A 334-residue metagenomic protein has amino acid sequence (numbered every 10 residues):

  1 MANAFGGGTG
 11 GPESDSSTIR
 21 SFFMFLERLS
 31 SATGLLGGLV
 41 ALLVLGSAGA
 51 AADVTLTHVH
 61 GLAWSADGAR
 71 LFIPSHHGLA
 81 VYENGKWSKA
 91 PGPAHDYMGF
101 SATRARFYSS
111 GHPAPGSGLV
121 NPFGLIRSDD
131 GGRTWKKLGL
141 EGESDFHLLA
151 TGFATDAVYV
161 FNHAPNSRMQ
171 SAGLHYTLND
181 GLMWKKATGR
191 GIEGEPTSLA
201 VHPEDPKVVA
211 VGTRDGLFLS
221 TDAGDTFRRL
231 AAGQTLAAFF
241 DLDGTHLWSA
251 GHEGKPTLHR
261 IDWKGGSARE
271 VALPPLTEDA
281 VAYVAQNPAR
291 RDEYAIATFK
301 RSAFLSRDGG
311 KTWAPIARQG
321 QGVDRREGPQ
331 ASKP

Functional and structural regions predicted by a protein language model:
D53-A80, G99: Beta-strand-rich domains and repeat architectures in extracellular enzymes and scaffolds, especially beta-propellers
V59-H60, H95-S101, S144-T151, G194-A200 (+3 more regions): Repeated scaffold domains used in trafficking and secretory/extracellular systems, primarily beta-propellers
S65-D67, A102-R104, T151-T155, P203-D205 (+2 more regions): Residue-level detector of Asp-centered blade-edge/turn motifs that repeat once per structural unit in beta-propeller
H76, H112-A114, H163-P165, R214 (+2 more regions): Short loop/turn segments immediately following the C-termini of beta-strands
H77-A94, P122-G139, G173-T188, F218-L230 (+2 more regions): Asp-box/BNR beta-propeller loop motif
A90-G116, V120-F123: Blade-loop segments of beta-propeller domains
G116-P122, P165-A172, H252-P256: Short, solvent-exposed loop/turn segments at conserved positions within beta-propeller repeat blades
